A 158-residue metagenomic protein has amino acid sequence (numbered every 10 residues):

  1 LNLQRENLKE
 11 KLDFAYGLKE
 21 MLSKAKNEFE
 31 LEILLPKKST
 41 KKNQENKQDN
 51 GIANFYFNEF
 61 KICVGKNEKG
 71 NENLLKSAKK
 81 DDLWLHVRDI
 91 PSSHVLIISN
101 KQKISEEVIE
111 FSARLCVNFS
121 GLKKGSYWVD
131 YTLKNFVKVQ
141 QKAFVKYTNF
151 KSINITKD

Functional and structural regions predicted by a protein language model:
E6, N100, G121: Residue-level marker of positions within ordered structural domains that often coincide with functionally constrained
E6-I62: Coiled-coil termination/hinge junctions
F14, F29, F55-F60, F111 (+4 more regions): Phenylalanine-focused residue identity feature
T40-A113: Domain-scale macromolecular recognition modules
I104, F119-D158: Intrinsically disordered, low-complexity regulatory tails
C116: Basic- and aromatic-enriched surface patches that contact anionic nucleotides/nucleic acids
